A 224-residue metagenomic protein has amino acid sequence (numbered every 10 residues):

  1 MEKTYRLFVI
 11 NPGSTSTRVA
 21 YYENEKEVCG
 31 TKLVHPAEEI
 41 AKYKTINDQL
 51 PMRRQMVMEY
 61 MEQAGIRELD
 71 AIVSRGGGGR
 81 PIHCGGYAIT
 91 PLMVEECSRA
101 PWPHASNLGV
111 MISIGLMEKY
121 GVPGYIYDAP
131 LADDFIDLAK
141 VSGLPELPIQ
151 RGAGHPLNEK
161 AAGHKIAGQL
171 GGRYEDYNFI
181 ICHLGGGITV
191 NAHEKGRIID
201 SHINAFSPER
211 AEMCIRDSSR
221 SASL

Functional and structural regions predicted by a protein language model:
Y5-I10, A71-V73, N178-H183: Short glycine-aspartate micro-motif
L7-D48: Short glycine-rich, Thr/Ser-proximal phosphate-binding strand/loop in the N-terminal lobe of ATP-dependent enzymes
G13-R18, G77-R80, L131-A132, H183-T189: Gly/Ser/Thr-rich loops at beta-strand to alpha-helix junctions that form or flank small-molecule/cofactor-binding
M52-A64, A162: Short, well-ordered amphipathic alpha-helical segments that serve as non-catalytic structural scaffolds within diverse
M61-A105, P123, L131-G143: Short beta-strand-loop/turn "lid" adjacent to the catalytic site in phosphate-handling enzymes
S106-V110, I114-S207: Phosphate-binding/catalytic loop of phosphoryl-transfer enzymes
M213-D217: Conserved small/polar residues in nucleotide/adenosyl-binding loops
S223: Catalytic P-loop NTP-binding/switch module of NTPases
